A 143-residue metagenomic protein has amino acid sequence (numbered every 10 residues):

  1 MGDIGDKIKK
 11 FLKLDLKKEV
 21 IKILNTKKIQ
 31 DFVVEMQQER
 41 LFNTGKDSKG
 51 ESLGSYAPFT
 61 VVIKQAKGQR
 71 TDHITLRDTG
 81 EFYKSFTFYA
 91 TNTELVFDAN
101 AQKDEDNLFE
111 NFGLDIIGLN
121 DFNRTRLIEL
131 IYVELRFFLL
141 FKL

Functional and structural regions predicted by a protein language model:
M1-L143: Short, Lys/Arg-rich flexible segments
